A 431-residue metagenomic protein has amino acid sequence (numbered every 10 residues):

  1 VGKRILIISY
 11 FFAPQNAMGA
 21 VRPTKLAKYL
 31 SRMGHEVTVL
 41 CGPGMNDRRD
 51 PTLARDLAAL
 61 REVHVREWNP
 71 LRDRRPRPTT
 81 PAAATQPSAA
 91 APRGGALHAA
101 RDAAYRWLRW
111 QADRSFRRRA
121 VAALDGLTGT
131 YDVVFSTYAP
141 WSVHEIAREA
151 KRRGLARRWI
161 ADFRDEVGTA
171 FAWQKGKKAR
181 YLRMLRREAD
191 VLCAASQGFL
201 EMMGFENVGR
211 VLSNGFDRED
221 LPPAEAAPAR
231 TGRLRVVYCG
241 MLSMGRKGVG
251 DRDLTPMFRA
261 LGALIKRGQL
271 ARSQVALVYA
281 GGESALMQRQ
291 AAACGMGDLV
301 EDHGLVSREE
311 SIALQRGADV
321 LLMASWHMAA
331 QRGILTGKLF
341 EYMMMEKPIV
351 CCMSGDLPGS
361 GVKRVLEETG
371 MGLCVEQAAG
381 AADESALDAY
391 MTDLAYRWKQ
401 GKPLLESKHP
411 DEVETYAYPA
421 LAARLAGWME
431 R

Functional and structural regions predicted by a protein language model:
V1-L71, V191, L264, E430: N-terminal subdomain of nucleotide-sugar transferases
K25, Q111, S115-R118, A122 (+3 more regions): Membrane-proximal helix-turn-helix segments that form the acceptor-binding/catalytic region of lipid-linked
C41-R119: A conserved catalytic-core segment of Leloir-type glycosyltransferases
L71-P76, W173-Q174, F216-R233: Acidic anion/phosphate-binding donor-loop and adjacent secondary structure in glycosyltransferase catalytic cores
S88, G95, A120-V143, R158-I160: Short N-terminal targeting/anchoring amphipathic segment
G198, G215: Carbohydrate-associated surface elements
D217, P228-A292, D302, R308: Conserved catalytic-core segment of nucleotide-activated headgroup transferases in glycan assembly
V320-T415: Catalytic binding pocket for nucleotide-activated donors in carbohydrate/polymer assembly enzymes
